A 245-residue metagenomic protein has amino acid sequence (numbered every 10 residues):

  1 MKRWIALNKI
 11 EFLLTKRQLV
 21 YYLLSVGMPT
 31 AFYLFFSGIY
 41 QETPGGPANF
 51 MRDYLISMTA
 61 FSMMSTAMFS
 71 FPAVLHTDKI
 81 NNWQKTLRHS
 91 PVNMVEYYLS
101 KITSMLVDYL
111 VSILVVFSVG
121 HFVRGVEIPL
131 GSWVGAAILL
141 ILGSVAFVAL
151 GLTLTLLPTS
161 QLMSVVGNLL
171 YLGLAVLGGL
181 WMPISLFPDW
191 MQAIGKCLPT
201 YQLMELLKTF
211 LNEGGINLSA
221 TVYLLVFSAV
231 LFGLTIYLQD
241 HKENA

Functional and structural regions predicted by a protein language model:
M1-N8, F147, W190-T200: Short, membrane-interfacial amphipathic segments enriched in basic
W4-K16, L206-L207: A short amphipathic helical element positioned immediately N-terminal to and/or at the very start of a transmembrane
L14, G46-A48, E127, G178-L231 (+1 more regions): Membrane-interfacial helix-loop-helix junctions in multi-pass membrane proteins
L14-E42, M51-S70, L110-V111, N168-A175 (+1 more regions): Hydrophobic alpha-helical transmembrane segments of multi-pass membrane transport/permease proteins
A31, M51-F122, L169: Hydrophobic alpha-helical transmembrane segments of multi-pass membrane transport proteins
F35-Y40, T155-C197, Y201: Transmembrane helix segments
P44-V74, I138-L152, L156: Hydrophobic alpha-helical transmembrane segments of membrane proteins
M94, Y98, I102-V166, G215-L225 (+1 more regions): Alpha-helical transmembrane segments and their short interhelical loops
